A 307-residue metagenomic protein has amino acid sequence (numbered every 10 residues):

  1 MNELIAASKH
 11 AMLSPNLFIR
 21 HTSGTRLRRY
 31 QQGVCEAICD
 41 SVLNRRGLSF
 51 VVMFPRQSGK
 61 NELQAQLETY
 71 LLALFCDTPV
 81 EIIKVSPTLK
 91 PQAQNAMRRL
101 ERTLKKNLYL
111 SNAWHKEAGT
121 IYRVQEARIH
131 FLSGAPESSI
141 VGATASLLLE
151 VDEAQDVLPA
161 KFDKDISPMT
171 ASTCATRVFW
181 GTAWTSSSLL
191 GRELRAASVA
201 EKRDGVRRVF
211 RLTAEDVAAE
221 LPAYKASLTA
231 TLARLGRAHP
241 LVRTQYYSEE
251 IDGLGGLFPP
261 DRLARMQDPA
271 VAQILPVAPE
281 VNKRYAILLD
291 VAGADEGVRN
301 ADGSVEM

Functional and structural regions predicted by a protein language model:
M1-S49, R99-R102, R284: N-terminal accessory segments
R45-E68: Walker A/P-loop
A65-T69, Q125, S146-L149, V178 (+4 more regions): RNase H-like, metal-dependent nuclease domains and their acidic two-metal-ion catalytic environment used
L71-P79: Post-Walker A helix-loop "phosphate-sensing" segment adjacent to the P-loop in P-loop NTPases
P79-E101: Conserved Walker A/P-loop ATP-binding site and its immediately adjacent core in helicase/helicase-like ATPase domains
T88, S133-A135, W180-T185: A short beta-strand-to-loop transition that corresponds to the Sensor-1 phosphate-sensing loop of AAA+ P-loop ATPases
A93-L147: Inter-Walker segment of RecA-like/P-loop motor cores
V151, Q155-D216: Signature of the SF2 helicase/ATPase Hel1-core->accessory helical subdomain module
